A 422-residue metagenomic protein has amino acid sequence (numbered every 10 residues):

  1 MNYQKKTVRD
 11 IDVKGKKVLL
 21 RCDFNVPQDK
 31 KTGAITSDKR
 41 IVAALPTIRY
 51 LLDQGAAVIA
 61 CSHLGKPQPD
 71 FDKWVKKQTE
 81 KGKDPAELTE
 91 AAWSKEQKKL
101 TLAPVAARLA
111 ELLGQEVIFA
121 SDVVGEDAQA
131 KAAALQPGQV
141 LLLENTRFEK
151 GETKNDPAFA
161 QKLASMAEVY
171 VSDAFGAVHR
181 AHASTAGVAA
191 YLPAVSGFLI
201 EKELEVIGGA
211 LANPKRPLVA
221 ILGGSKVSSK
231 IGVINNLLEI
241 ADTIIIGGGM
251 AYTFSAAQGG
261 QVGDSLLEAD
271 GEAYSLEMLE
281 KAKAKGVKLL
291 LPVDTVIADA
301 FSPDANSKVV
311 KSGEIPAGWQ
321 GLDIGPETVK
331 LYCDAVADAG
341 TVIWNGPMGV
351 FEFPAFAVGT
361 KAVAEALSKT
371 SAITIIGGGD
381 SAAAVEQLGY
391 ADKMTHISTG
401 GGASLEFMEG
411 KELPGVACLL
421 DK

Functional and structural regions predicted by a protein language model:
M1-K422: Active-site loop-to-helix "anion-binding N-cap" substructures in soluble metabolic enzymes
